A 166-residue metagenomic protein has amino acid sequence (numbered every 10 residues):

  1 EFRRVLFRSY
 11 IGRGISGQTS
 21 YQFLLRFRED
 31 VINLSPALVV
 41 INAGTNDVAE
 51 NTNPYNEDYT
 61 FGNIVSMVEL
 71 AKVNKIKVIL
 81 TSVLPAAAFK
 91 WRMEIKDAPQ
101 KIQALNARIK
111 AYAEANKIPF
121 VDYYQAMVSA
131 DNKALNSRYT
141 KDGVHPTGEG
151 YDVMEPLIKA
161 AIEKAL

Functional and structural regions predicted by a protein language model:
E1-L6: Short, small-residue-biased leader/transition segments that mark boundaries at the very start of proteins
F7-R8, Q22-L166: Alpha-helical cap/lid subdomain in secreted, periplasmic, or secretory-pathway luminal O-acyl-processing enzymes
G12-T19: Short beta->alpha junction loops
